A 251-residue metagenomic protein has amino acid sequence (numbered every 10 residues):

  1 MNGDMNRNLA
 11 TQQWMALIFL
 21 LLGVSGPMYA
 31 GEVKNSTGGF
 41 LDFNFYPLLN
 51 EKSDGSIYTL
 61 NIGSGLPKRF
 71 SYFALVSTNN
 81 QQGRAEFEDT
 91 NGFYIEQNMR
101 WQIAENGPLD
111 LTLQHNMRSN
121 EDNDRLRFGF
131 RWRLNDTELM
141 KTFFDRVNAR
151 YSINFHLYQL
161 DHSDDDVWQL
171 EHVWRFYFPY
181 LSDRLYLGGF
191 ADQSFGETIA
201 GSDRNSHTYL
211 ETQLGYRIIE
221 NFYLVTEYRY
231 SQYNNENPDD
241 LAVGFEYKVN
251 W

Functional and structural regions predicted by a protein language model:
M1-F40: Cleavable N-terminal export/targeting peptides
M28-R84: Short glycine/proline- and aromatic-enriched beta-strand/turn motifs that initiate or cap beta-hairpins
G38-L41, K68-A74, Q102-L111, D136-I153 (+3 more regions): Repeated loop/turn-to-beta-strand initiation elements of outer-membrane beta-barrel proteins
F43-E51, V76-Q82, L113-E121, L134-D136 (+5 more regions): Transmembrane beta-strands of outer-membrane beta-barrel pores
E51-D54, F87-G92, N120-D124, H162-V167 (+2 more regions): Replace "Gram-negative outer membrane beta-barrel proteins" with "bacterial and organellar outer membrane beta-barrel
R125-I199, D203-T208: Detector for outer-membrane/organellar transmembrane beta-barrel domains, recognizing the amphipathic beta-strand
L126-L134, P238-W251: Outer-membrane beta-barrel "beta-signal"
Y186-R229, L241-E246: Outer membrane beta-barrel transmembrane domains
